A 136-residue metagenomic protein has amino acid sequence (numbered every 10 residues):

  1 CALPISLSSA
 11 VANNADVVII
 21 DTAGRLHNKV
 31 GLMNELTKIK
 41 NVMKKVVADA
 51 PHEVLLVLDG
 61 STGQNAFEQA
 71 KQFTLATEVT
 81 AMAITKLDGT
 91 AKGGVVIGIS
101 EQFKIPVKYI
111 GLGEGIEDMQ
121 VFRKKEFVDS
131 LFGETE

Functional and structural regions predicted by a protein language model:
C1-L3: Short, small-residue-biased leader/transition segments that mark boundaries at the very start of proteins
S6-A12, N28-G133: Conserved catalytic-core segment of NTP-binding enzymes
N14-D16: Short acidic/histidine-rich motifs immediately flanking catalytic phosphotransfer sites in two-component signaling
V18-I20, A83: Walker B beta-strand of ABC/ABC-like P-loop ATPase nucleotide-binding domains, specifically the conserved hydrophobic
A23-R25: Short glycine-rich anion-binding loops that position phosphate/pyrophosphate groups of nucleotides and phosphorylated
